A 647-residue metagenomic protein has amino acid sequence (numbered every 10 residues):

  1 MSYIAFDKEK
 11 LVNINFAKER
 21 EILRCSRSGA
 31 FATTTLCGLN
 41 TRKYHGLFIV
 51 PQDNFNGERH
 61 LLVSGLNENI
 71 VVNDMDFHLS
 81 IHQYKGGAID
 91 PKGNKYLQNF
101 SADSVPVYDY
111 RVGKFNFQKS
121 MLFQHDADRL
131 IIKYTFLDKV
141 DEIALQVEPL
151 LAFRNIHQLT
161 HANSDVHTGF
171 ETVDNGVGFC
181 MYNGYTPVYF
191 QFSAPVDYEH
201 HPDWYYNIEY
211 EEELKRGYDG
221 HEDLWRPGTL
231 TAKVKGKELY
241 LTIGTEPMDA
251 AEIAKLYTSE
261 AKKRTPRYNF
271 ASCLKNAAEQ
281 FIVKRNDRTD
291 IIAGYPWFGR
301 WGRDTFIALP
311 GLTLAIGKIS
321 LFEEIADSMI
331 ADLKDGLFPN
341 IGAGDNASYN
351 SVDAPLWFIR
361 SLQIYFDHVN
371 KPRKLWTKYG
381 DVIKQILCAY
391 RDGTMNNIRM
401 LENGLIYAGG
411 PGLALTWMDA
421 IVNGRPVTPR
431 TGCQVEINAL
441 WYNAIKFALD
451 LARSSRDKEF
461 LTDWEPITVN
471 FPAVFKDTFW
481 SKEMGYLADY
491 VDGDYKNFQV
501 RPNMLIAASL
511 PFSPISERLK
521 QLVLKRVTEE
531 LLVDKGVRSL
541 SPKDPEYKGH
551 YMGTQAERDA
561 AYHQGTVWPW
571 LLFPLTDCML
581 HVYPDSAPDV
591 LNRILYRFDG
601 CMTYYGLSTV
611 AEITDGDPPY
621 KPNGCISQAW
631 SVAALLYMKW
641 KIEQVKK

Functional and structural regions predicted by a protein language model:
M1-P266, F270, P296, R303 (+2 more regions): Terminal accessory carbohydrate-recognition/targeting modules of carbohydrate-active enzymes
Y134, A308, A507: Residue-level signal for inorganic ion chemistry
K139, T160-N163, T172, M181 (+9 more regions): Aromatic-rich carbohydrate-recognition surfaces in CAZymes
P195-Y198, W204-E212, G217, L224 (+9 more regions): Extended glycan-interaction surfaces of carbohydrate-active proteins
L239-G244, Y442-I445, T576: Short, well-ordered beta-strand elements
F322, L461, T468, K520 (+1 more regions): Solenoid-repeat scaffolds in large eukaryotic assemblies
Y365-K378, F447-W464, P514, R518 (+1 more regions): Inter-helical turn/loop segments and adjacent helix faces that build the functional surface of alpha-helical bundle
A389, C433-K458, D463-V469: Aromatic- and glycine-enriched pocket-lining scaffold segments that form the walls of small-molecule binding clefts
